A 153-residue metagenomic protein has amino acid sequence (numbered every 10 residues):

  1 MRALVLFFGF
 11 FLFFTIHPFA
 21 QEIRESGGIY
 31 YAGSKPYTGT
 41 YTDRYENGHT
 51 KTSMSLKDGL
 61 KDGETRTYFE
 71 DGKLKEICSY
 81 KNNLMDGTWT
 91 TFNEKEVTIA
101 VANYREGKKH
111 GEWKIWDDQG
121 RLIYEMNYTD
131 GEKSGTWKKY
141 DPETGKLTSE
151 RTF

Functional and structural regions predicted by a protein language model:
V5-T15: Bacterial N-terminal signal peptides
T15-F153: Glycine/tyrosine- and acidic-biased, solvent-exposed loop/turn segments at the edges of beta-strands
